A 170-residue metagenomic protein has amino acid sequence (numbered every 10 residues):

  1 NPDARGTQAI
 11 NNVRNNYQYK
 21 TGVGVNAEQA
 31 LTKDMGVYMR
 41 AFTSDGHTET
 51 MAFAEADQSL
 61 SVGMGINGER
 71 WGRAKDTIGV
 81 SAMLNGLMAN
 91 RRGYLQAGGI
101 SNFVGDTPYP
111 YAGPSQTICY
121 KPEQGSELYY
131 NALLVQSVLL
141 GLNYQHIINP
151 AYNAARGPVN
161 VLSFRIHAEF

Functional and structural regions predicted by a protein language model:
N1, S44-E49, L87-A89, I147-A151: Sequence/structural signature of outer-membrane beta-barrel proteins
N1-A27: Surface-exposed beta-loop-beta
R14-Y19, M51-A56, T117-P122, A154-V159: Replace "Gram-negative outer membrane beta-barrel proteins" with "bacterial and organellar outer membrane beta-barrel
T21-V25, A41, Q58-M64, Q124-L128 (+1 more regions): Hydrophobic, lipid-facing positions within transmembrane beta-strands of outer-membrane proteins
Q29, I66-G68, A132, H146 (+1 more regions): Residue-level signature of outer-membrane beta-barrel architecture
L31-D34, G68-G79, L134-S137: Short loop/turn motifs that connect adjacent beta-strands in outer-membrane beta-barrel proteins
V37, A41-T43, V62, I78-L84 (+1 more regions): Transmembrane beta-barrel strands of outer-membrane/channel proteins
V80, P158-F170: Outer-membrane beta-barrel "beta-signal"
